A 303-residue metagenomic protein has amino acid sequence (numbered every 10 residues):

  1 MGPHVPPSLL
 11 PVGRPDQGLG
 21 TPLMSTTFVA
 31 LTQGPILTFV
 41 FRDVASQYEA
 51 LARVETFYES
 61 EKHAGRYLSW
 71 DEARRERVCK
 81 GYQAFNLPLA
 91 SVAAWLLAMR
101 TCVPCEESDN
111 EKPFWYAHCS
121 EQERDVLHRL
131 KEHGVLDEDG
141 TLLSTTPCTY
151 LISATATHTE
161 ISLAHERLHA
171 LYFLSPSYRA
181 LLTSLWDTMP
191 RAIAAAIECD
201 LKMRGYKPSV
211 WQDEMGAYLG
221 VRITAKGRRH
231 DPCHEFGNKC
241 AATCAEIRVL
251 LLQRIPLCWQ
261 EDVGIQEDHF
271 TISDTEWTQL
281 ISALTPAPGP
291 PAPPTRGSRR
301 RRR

Functional and structural regions predicted by a protein language model:
M1-C148, C258-E276: A metal-dependent hydrolase signature that marks the N-terminal structural subdomain at the beginning of catalytic folds
H4, D16, G34-L37, L130-Y150 (+1 more regions): Metalloprotease/metallohydrolase-associated module, dominated by Zn2+-dependent proteases
C148-A164: Short pre-active-site segment immediately N-terminal to the catalytic Zn-binding motif
I161-L174: Active-site recognition of the HExxH zinc-binding catalytic motif
L171-S175, R179, T224-R228: A generic secondary-structure signal for well-formed alpha-helical elements
S177-T188: Short acidic alpha-helical/loop segments enriched in Asp/Glu that coordinate divalent cations
A292-R303: Short Lys/Arg-rich cationic patches that frequently serve as NLS/NoLS or arginine-rich RNA/DNA-binding motifs
